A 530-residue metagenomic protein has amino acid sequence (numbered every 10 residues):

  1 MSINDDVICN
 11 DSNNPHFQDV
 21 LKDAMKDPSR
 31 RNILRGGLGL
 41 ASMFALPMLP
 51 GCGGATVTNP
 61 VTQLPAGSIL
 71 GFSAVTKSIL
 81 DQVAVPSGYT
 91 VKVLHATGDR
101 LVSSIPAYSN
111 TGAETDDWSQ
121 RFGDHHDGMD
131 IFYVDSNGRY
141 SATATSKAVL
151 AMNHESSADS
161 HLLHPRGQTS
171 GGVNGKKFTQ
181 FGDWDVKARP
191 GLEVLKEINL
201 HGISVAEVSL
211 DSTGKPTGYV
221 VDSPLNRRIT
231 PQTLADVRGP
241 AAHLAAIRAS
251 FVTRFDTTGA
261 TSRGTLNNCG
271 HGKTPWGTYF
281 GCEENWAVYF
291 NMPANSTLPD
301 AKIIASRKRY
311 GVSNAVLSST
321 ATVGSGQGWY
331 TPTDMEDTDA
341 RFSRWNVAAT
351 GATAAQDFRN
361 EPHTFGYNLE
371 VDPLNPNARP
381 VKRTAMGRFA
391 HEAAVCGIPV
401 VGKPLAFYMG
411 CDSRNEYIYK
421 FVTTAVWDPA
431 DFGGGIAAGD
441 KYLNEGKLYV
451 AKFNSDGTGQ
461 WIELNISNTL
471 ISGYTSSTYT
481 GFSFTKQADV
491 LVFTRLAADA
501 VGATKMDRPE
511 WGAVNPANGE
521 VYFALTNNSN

Functional and structural regions predicted by a protein language model:
M1-S29, S42, L46-P47: N-terminal secretory signal peptides
K26-N32, M43-Q63: N-terminal twin-arginine translocation
Q82-V93, P106-D117, T213-G259, V371-R388 (+2 more regions): Blade-edge beta-strand/turn elements of extracellular beta-propeller and related beta-sheet repeat scaffolds
H125, N267, T364, A390 (+1 more regions): Beta-rich catalytic cores
D127-T143, T265-K273, V395-V401, E510-N515: Structural signature of eukaryotic scaffold interfaces centered on beta-propeller domains
F178-D236, G272-V347: Carboxylate/His-rich catalytic cores and anion/metal-binding grooves
P190-H201, G214-R227, E416-A497, V501-T504: Beta-propeller fold recognition
H201-V208, T364-P373, F421-V422: Beta-propeller blade signature
